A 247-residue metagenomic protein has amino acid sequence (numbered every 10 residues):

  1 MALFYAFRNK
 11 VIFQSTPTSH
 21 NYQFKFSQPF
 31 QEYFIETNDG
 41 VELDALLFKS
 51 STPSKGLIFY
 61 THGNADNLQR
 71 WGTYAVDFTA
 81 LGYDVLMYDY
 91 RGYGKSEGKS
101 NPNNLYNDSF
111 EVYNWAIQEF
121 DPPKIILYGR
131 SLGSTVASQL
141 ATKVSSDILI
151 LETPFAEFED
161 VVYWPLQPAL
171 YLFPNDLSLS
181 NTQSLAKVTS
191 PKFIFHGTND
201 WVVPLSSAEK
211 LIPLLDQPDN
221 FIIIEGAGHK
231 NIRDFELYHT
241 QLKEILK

Functional and structural regions predicted by a protein language model:
M1-E36: An N-terminal hydrophobic leader/cap segment in hydrolases
N38-A116: Membrane-embedded segments
D121-S131: Alpha/beta-hydrolase fold nucleophile elbow
S146, I150-D160, S180-N181, A227: Active-site nucleophile loop of the alpha/beta-hydrolase fold
V188, I194-H196, D200: Short beta-strand/loop motif that positions the catalytic acidic residue of the alpha/beta-hydrolase fold
W201-S207: Conserved alpha/beta-hydrolase "acid-adjacent" motif
F221-A227: Short glycine-rich catalytic loops that host catalytic nucleophiles or stabilize transition states across multiple
A227-L237: Catalytic histidine-centered segment of alpha/beta-hydrolase-like enzymes
